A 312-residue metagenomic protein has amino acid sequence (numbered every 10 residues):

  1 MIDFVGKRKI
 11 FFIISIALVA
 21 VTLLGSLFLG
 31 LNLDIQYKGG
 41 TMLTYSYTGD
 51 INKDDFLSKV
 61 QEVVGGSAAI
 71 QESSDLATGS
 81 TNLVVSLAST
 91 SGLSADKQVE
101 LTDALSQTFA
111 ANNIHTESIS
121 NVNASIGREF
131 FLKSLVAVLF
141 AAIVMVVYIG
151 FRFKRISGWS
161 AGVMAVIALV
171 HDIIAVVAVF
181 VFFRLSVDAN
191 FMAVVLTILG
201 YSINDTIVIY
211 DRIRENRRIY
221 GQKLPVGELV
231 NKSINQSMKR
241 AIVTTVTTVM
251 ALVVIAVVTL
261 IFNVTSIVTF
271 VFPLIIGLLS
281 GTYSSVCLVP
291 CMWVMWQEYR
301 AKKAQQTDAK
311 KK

Functional and structural regions predicted by a protein language model:
M1-K312: A structural signal for conserved, well-ordered secondary-structure elements that form binding/interaction cores
